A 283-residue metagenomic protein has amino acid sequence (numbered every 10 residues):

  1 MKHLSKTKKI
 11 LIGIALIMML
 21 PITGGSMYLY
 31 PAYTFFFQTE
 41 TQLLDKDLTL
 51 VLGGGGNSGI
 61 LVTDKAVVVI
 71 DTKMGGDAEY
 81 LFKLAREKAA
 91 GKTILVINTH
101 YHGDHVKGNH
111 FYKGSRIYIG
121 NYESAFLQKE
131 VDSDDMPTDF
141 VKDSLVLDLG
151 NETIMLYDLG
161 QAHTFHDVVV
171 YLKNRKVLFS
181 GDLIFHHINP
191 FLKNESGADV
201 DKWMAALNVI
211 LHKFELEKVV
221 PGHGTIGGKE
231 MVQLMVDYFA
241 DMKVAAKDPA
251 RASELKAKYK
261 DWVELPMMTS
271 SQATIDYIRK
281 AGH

Functional and structural regions predicted by a protein language model:
K2-T34, H212-K218, T225-H283: Accessory terminal helices/loops
T39-K83, V170-S180: Conserved beta-strand hairpin/beta-sheet module of binuclear metal-dependent hydrolase folds, prominently
Q42-L44, Y122-G160, T164-H166, K173-N174: Metallo-beta-lactamase
D47, L61, D71, H100 (+8 more regions): Divalent metal-coordination and catalytic microenvironments
L50, V68-D71, I94-N98, M155-L156: Short catalytic-loop micro-motif centered on adjacent basic/acidic residues
G55-S58, V67, M74-D77, Y101-V106 (+6 more regions): Solvent-exposed loop/turn segments at secondary-structure junctions within structured extracellular/periplasmic domains
M74-G75, L159-A162, H166-D241: Metallo-beta-lactamase
E79, K83-V146, V244: Active-site HxH/HxHxD metal-binding segment of metal-dependent hydrolases
